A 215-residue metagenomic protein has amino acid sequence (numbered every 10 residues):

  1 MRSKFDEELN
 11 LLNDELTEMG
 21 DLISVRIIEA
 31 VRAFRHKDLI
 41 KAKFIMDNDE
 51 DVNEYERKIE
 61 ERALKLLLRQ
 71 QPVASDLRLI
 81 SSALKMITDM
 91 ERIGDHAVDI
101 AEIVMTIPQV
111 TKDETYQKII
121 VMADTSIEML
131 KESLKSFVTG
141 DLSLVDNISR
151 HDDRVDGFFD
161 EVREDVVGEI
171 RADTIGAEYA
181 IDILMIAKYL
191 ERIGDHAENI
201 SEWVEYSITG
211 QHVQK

Functional and structural regions predicted by a protein language model:
M1-K215: Cytosolic, long alpha-helical scaffolding segments
